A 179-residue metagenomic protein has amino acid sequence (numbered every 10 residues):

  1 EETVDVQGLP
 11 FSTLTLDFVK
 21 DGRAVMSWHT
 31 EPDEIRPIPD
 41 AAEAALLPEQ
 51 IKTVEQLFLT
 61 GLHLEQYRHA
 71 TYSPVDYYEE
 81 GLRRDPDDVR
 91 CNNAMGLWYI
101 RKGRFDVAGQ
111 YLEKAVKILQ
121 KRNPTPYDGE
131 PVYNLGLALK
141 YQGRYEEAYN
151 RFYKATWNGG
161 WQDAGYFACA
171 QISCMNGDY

Functional and structural regions predicted by a protein language model:
E1-K52: Long, contiguous interaction/recruitment modules in multidomain scaffold/adaptor proteins
L62-H63, L97, L137, Q171: Residue-level recognition of tetratricopeptide repeat
Y67-R68, K102, Q142, N176: Structural motif corresponding to the intra-repeat A-B loop/turn of tetratricopeptide repeats
R84, I118-P124, N158: Structural marker of alpha-solenoid helical repeat scaffolds
